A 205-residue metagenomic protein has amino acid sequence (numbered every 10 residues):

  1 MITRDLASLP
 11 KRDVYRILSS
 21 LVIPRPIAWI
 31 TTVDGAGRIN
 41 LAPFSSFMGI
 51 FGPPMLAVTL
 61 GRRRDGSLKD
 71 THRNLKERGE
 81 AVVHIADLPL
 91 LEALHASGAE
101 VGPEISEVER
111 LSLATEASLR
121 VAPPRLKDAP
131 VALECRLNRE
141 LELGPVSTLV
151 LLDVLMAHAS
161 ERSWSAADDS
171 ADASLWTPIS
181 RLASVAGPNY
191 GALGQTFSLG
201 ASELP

Functional and structural regions predicted by a protein language model:
M1-P205: Basic, polyanion-binding surface patches
